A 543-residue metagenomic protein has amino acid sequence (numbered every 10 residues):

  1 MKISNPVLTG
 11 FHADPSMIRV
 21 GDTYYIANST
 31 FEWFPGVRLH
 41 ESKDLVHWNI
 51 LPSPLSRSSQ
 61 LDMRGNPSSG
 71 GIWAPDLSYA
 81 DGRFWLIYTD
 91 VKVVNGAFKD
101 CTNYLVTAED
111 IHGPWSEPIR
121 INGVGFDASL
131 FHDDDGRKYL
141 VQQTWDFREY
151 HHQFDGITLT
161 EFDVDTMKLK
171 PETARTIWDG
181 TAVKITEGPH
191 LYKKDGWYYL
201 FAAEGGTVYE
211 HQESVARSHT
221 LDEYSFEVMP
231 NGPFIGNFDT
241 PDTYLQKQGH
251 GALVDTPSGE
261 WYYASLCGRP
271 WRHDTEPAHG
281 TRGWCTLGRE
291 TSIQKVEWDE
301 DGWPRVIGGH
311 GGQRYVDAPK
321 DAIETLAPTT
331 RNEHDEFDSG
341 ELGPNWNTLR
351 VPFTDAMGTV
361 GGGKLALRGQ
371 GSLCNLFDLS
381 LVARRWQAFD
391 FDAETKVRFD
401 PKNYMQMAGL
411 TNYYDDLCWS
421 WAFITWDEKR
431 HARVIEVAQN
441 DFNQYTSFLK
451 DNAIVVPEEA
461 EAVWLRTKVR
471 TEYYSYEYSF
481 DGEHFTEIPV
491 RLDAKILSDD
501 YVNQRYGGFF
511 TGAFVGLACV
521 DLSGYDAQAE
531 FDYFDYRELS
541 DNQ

Functional and structural regions predicted by a protein language model:
M1-Q543: Carbohydrate-active catalytic/glycan-binding domains of CAZyme proteins, especially the secreted or lumenal ectodomains
